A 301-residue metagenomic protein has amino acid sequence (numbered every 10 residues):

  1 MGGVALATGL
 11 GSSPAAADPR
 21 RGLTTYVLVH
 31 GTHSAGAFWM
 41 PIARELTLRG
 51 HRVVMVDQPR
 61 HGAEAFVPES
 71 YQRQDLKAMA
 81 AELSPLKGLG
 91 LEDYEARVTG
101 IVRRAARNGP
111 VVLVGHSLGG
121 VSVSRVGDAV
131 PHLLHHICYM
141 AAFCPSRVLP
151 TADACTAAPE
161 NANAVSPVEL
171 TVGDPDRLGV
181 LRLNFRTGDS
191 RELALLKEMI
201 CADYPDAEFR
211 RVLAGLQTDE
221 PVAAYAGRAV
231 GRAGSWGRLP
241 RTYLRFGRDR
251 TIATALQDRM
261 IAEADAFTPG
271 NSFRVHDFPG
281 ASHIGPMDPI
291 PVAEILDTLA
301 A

Functional and structural regions predicted by a protein language model:
M1-A17: N-terminal export signals
G31-S34, S117-L118: Active-site glycine-rich loops that stabilize anionic/oxyanionic intermediates across multiple enzyme folds
T47-A81: Conserved alpha/beta-hydrolase
D93-G109: Conserved acidic catalytic loop of the alpha/beta-hydrolase fold
P110, V114-T151: Conserved hydrolase catalytic core segment
Y139-L181: Flexible "cap/lid" loop of the alpha/beta hydrolase fold
T218-G270, R274-A281: Conserved serine/cysteine hydrolase catalytic core
N271-A301: Catalytic active-site module of serine/aspartate enzymes centered on a nucleophile-bearing elbow/loop
